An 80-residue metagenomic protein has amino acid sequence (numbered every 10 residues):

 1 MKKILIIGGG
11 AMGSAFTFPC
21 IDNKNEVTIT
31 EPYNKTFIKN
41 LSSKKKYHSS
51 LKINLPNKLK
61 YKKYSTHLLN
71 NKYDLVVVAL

Functional and structural regions predicted by a protein language model:
M1-N70: NAD(P)+-binding Rossmann beta1-loop-alpha1 motif at the extreme N-terminus of oxidoreductases
L75-V78: N-terminal Rossmann-like NAD(P) cofactor-binding module of classical short-chain dehydrogenase/reductase
